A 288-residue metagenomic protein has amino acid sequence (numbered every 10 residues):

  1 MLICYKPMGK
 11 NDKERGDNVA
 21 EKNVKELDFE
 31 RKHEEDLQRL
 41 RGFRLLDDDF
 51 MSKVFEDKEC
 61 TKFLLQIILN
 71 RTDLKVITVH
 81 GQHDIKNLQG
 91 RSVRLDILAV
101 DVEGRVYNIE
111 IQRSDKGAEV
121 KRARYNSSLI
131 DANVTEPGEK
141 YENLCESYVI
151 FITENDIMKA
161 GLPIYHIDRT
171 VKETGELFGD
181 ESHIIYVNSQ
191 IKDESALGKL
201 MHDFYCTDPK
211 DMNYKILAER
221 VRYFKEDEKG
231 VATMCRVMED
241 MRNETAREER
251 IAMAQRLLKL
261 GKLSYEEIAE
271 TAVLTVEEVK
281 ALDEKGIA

Functional and structural regions predicted by a protein language model:
M1-H183, D193-S195: Accessory alpha/beta interaction modules
L2-R41, L45, D49, I68 (+3 more regions): Short, charged alpha-helical interaction segments and adjacent helix-coil junctions
F151-E154, N188-S189, K225: Pocket-edge structural micro-motifs
V171-D180, N188-Q190, L200, F204-T207: Low-complexity, glycine/alanine/valine/leucine- and proline-rich hydrophobic stretches
